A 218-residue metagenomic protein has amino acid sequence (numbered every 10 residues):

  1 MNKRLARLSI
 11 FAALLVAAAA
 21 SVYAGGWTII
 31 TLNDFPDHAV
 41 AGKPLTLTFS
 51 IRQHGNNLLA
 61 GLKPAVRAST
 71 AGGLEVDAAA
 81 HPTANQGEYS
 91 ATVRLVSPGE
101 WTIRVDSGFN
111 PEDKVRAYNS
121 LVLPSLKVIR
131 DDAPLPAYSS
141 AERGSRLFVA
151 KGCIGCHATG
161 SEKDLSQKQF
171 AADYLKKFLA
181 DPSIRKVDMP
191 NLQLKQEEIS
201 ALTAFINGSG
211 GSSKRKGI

Functional and structural regions predicted by a protein language model:
S21-T46, L135-A137: Beta-strand-rich domain onsets/edges
A39, K127-V149: Electrostatic cytochrome c docking/interface patches
K43-N57: Beta-strand-rich structural segments
Q53-D77: Short flexible loop/turn segments that cap and initiate beta-strands
T83, V93-S97: Residue-level recognition of secondary-structure-to-loop junctions
F109-V115: Short acidic/polar inter-strand loop motif in beta-rich domains
G144, A150-G160, L202, I206: The canonical Cys-X-X-Cys-His
G160-R215: Extracytoplasmic electron-transfer domains, predominantly the class I c-type cytochrome c fold
